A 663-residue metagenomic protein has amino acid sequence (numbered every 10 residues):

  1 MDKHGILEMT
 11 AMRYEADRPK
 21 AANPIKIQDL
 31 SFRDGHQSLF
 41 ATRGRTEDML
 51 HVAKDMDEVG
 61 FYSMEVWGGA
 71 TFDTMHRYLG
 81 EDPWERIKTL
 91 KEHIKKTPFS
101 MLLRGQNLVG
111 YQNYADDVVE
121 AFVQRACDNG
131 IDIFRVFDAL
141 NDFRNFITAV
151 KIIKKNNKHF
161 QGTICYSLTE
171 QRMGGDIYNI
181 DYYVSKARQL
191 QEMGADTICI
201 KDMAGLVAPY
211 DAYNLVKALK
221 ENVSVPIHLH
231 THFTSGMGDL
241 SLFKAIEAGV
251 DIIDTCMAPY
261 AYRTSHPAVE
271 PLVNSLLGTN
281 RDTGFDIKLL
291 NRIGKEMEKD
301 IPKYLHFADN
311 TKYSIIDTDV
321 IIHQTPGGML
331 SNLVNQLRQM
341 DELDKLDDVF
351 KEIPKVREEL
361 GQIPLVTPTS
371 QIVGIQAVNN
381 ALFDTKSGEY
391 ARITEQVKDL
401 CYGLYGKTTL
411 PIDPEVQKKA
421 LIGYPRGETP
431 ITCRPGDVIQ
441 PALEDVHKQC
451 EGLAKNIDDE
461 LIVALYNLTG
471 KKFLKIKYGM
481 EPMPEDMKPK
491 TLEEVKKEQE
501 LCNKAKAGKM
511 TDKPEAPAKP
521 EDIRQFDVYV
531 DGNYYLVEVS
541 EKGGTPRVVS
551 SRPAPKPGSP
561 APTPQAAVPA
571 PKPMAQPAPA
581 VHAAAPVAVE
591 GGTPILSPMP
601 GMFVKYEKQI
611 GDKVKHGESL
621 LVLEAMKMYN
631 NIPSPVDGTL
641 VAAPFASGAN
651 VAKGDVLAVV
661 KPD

Functional and structural regions predicted by a protein language model:
M1-V118, A126: N-terminal capping/small domains of soluble enzymes
I27-F32, Y62-V66, T97-G105, F134-R135 (+4 more regions): Hydrophobic faces of well-ordered beta-strands that scaffold small-molecule active sites in alpha/beta enzyme cores
G35, M56, V136, I198 (+3 more regions): Conserved, mostly hydrophobic/aromatic
D55-M75, K312-T318, T325-P564: Terminal or standalone catalytic/regulatory effector modules within metabolic enzymes and repeat proteins
G68-F160, I164-S185, G205-P209: Active-site beta->alpha loop and helix N-cap motifs at the rims of alpha/beta catalytic domains
G130, V136-A139, A248-S265: Glycine-rich phosphate-binding active-site loops on the catalytic face of alpha/beta enzymes
S185, S235-V250: Catalytic cores of alpha/beta
P577-D663: Structured functional modules or segments
